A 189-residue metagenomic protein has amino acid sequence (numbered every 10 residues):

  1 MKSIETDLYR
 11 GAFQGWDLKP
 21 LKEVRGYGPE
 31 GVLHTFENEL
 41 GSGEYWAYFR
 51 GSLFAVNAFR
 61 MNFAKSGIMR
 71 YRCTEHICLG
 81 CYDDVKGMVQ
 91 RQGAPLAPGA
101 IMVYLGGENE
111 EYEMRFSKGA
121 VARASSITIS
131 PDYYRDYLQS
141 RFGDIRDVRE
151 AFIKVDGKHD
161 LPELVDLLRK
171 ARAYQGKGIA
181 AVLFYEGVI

Functional and structural regions predicted by a protein language model:
M1-F36: Short Lys/Arg-enriched alpha/beta "domain-start" segment
S3, R10-A12, K65-G67, V85-G87 (+1 more regions): Residues that cap or initiate secondary-structure elements
I4, V89-I189: Alpha-helical bundle regulatory/interaction domains
Y9-L21, Y45, Y134, L138 (+2 more regions): Generic structural signal of hydrophobic/aromatic residues within well-ordered alpha-helices of folded domains
F13, G43, A180-V182: Intrinsically disordered regions, especially transient/low-confidence alpha-helical propensity segments and coil-helix
Q14-L21, L40, K154-H159: Bulky hydrophobic/aromatic packing residues
W16-D17, V32, Y82-D84, Q139-R141 (+1 more regions): Short hydrophobic/aromatic-rich motifs at helix boundaries and adjacent loops
E23-R123: N-terminal functional module of multi-domain proteins
